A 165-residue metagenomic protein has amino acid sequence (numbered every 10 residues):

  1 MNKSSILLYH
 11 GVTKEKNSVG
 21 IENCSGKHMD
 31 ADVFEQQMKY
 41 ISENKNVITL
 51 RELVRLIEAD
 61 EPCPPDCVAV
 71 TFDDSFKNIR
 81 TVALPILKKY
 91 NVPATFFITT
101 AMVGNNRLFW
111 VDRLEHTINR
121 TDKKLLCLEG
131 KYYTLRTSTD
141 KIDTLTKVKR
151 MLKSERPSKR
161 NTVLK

Functional and structural regions predicted by a protein language model:
S4-I6, C67-A69, P93-T95: Structural preference for beta-strand elements that scaffold enzyme active sites
L7, I41, D73, L87 (+1 more regions): Conserved, mostly hydrophobic/aromatic
G11-K14, L53-R55, S75-K77, A101-G104: Short, solvent-exposed loop/turn segments at secondary-structure junctions
K14-M29: Acidic/histidine-rich helix-loop elements that form or flank divalent-metal/phosphate-binding sites at the catalytic
G26-P62: C-terminal domain-boundary segment and adjacent tail
T71, S75-L84: Membrane-embedded segments
V82-T100: A short alpha/beta connector and helix-capping loop motif
R107-K165: Extended, charge-rich helix/loop segments that form flexible, surface "patches" used to engage negatively charged
